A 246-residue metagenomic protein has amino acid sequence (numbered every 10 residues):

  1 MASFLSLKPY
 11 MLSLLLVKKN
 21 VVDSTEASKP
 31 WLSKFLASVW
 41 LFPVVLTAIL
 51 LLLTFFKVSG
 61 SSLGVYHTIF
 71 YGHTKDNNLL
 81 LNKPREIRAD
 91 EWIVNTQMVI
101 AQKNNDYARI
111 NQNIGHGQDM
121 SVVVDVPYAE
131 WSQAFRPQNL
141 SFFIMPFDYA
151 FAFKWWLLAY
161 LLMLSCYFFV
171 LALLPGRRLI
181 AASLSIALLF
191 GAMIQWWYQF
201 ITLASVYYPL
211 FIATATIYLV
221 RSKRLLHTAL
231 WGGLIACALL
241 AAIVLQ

Functional and structural regions predicted by a protein language model:
M1-V58: Start-transfer (signal-anchor) and selected internal transmembrane alpha helices of multi-pass inner/ER membrane
K29, S33, S38, P146-F147 (+5 more regions): Juxtamembrane/transmembrane-helix boundary motifs in multi-pass membrane proteins
K29-F35, Q118-M120, L234-A238: Short linear interaction motifs
L46-N77: N-terminal low-complexity, Ser/Thr- and acidic-residue-enriched intrinsically disordered segments
V65-Y207: Active-site lumenal/periplasmic loops and adjacent helix-entry segments of GT-C-fold, multi-pass membrane
W196-I201, G233-Q246: Transmembrane helices and adjacent periplasmic/lumenal helix-loop junctions of polyprenol-phosphate-dependent
Y207-R221: Specific aromatic-rich, kink-prone transmembrane helix
R221-A238: Short hydrophobic alpha-helices at membrane interfaces in multi-pass membrane enzymes
